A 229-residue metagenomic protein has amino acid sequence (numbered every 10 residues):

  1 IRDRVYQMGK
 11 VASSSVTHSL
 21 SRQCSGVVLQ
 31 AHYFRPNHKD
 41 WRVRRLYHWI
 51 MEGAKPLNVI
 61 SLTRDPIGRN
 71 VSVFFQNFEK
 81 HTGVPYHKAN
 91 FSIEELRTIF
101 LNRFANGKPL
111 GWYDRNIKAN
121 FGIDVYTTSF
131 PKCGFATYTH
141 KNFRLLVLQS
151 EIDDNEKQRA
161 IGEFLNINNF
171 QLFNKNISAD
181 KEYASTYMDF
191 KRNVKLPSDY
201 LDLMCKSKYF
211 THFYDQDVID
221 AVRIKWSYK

Functional and structural regions predicted by a protein language model:
I1-K229: Membrane-interface amphipathic segments in extracytoplasmic regions
